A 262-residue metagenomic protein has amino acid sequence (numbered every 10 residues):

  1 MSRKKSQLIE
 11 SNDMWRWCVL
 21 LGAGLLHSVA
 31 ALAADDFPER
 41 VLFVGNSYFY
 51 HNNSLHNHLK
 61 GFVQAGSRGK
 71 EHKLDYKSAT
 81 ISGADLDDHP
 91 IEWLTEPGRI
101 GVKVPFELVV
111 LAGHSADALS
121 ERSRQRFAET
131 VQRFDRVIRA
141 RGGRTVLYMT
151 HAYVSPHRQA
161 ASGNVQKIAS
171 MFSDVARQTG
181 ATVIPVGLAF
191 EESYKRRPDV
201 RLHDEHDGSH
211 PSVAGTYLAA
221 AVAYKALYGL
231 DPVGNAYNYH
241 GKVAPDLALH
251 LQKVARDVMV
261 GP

Functional and structural regions predicted by a protein language model:
R3-V19: Bacterial N-terminal signal peptides that target proteins for export
C18-L26: Gram-negative bacterial Sec-dependent N-terminal signal peptides
S28-A30: N-terminal signal peptide c-region/cleavage motif recognized by signal peptidases
L32-E39: Cleaved targeting-peptide boundary
R40-V44, F49-A128: Conserved SGNH/GDSL esterase-like catalytic core that processes O-acyl groups on lipids and polysaccharides
N53, N57, V213-K225: A structural signal for well-ordered alpha-helical segments within the folded catalytic domains of diverse enzymes
G98-V213, K225, G234: Alpha-helical cap/lid subdomain in secreted, periplasmic, or secretory-pathway luminal O-acyl-processing enzymes
H210, A220-P262: Conserved catalytic region of serine esterases and O-acyltransferases that act on ester linkages in lipids
